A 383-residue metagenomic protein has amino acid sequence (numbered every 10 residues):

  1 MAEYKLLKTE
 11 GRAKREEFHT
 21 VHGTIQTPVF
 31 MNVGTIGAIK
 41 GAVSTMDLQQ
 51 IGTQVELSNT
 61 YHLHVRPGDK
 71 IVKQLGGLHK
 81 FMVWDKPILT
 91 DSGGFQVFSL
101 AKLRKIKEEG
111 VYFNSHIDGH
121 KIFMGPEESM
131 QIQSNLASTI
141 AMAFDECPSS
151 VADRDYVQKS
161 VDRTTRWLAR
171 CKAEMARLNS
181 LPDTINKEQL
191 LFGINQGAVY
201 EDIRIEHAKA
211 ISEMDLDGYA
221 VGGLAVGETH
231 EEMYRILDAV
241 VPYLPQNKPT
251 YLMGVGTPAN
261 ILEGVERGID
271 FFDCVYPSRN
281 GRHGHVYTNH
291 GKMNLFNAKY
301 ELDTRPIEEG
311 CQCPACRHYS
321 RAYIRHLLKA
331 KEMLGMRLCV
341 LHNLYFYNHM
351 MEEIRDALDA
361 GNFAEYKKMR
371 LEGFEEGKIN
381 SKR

Functional and structural regions predicted by a protein language model:
M1-H19, I25-M31, G41-A42, D145-V151 (+1 more regions): C-terminal extensions of enzymes
M1-I185, A298-E301: Non-catalytic, usually N-terminal nucleic-acid engagement modules in DNA/RNA processing proteins
G23, E56, D91, Q133 (+5 more regions): Conserved, mostly hydrophobic/aromatic
E128, I132, K159, R163-R170 (+5 more regions): A non-catalytic, amphipathic alpha-helix used as a structural packing/dimerization or gating element in enzyme scaffolds
A137, L168, K172-M175, N179 (+4 more regions): Structural signal for hydrophobic packing residues in well-ordered secondary-structure cores of soluble enzyme domains
S149-D153, Q158, G218-L224, M333-M336: Glycine- and acidic
T165, E174, L178, L190-I307: Glycine-rich phosphate/ribose-binding loops and adjacent secondary-structure elements that form binding surfaces
